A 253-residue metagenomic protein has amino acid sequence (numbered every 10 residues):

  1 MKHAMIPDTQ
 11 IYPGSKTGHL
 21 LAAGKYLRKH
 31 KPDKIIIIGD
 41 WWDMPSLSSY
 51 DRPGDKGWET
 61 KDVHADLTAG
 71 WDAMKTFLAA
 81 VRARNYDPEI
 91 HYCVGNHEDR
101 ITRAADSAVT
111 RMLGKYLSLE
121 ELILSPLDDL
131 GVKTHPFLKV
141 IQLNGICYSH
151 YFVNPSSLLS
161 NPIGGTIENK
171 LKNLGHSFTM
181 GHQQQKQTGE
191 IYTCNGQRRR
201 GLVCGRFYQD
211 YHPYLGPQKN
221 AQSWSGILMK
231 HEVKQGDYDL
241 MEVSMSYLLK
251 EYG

Functional and structural regions predicted by a protein language model:
M1-A4: Extreme N-terminal starter segment of soluble prokaryotic enzymes
P7, I38-D40, V94-G95, S149 (+1 more regions): Active-site flanking residues adjacent to catalytic metal/cofactor-binding acidic residues
I11-L127: Core catalytic region of metal-dependent phosphoesterases/phosphodiesterases, especially metallo-beta-lactamase-like
L21-G24, T134-P136, P162-E168: A generic local structural motif
D33, P88, G145, H176-S177: Conserved acidic residues
L113-C147: Metallo-beta-lactamase
I146-M241: Conserved beta-sheet core of the metallophosphoesterase superfamily
E242-G253: Short, solvent-exposed aromatic-acidic interface loops
